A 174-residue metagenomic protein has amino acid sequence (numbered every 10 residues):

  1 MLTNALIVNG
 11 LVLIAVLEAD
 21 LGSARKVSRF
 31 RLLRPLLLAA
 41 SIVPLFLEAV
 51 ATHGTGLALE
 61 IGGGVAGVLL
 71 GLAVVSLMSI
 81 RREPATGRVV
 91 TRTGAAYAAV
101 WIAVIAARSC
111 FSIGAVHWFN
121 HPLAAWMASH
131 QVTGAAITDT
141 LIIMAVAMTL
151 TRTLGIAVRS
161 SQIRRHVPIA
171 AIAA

Functional and structural regions predicted by a protein language model:
M1-T3, L47-E60: Helix-coil boundary and interhelical linker segments in multi-pass alpha-helical membrane proteins
M1-V12, E60-L69: Structural signature of hydrophobic alpha-helical transmembrane segments
I14-S28, V75-G87, L154-R159: C-terminal ends of transmembrane helices
K26-A40, A58-V65, G87-A96: Cytoplasmic-side transmembrane-helix entry/capping segments in multi-pass membrane proteins
L36-G54, V74: A generic, lipid-embedded transmembrane alpha helix
H53-L69, A98-A99, M144: Alpha-helical transmembrane segments
V68-T93, I169-I172: Cytoplasmic juxtamembrane interface segments
V100-A174: C-terminal membrane-adjacent module
